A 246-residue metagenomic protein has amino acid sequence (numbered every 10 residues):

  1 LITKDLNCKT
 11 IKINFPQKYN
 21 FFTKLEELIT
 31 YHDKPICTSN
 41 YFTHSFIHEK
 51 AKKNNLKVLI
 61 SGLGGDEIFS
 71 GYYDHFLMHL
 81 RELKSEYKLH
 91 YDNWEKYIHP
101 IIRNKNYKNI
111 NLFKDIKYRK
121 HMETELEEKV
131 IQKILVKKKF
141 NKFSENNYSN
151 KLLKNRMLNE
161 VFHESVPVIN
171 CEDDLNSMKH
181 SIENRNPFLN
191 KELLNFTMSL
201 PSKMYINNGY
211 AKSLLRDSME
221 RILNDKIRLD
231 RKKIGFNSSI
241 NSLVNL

Functional and structural regions predicted by a protein language model:
L1-K142, L175-I222, I240: ATP-dependent adenylate-handling active sites, centered on carboxylate activation for C-N bond formation
D5-L6, C171, L229: A generic structural signal for short, non-catalytic loop/turn and secondary-structure boundary residues
E27, C37, N147-V161, Y210: Structural motif
S149, L153, M157, R185 (+2 more regions): A general boundary/transition motif marking the beginning of the first structured unit of a protein
R156, E160, E164, E192 (+2 more regions): Generic recognition of short, well-ordered alpha-helical interface segments
V161-L175, T197: Short Ser/Thr-interspersed hydrophobic loop/turn segments at strand-loop and sheet-helix junctions that line or gate
L223-L246: PAPS-dependent sulfotransferase catalytic core
